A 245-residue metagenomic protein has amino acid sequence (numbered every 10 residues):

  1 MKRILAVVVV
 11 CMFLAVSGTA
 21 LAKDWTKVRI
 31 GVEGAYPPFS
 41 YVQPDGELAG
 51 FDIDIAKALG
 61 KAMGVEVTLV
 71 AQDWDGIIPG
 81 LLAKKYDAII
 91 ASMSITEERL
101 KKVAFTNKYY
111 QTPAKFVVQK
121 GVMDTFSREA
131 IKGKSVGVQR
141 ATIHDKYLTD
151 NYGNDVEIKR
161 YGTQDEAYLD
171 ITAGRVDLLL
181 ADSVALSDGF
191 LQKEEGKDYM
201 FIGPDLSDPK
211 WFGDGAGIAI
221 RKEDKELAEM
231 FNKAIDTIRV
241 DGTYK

Functional and structural regions predicted by a protein language model:
K23-S92: Extracytoplasmic small-molecule ligand-binding "clamshell" domains of the periplasmic binding protein/Venus flytrap
D24, E66, I143-K159, K197-F201 (+1 more regions): Ligand-binding clefts/hinges and TM-proximal coupling segments of bilobed small-molecule sensing domains
Y41-V42, A56-V65, A141-G162, Y168 (+1 more regions): Ligand-binding cleft/hinge of the Venus flytrap
D54-A62, V122, S135, R140-I143 (+1 more regions): Extended ligand-binding regions for polar small-molecule ligands
K57, K61-A62, V70-A71, D75-A88 (+3 more regions): Short helices/loops that flank or line small-molecule/ion binding pockets
V65, M93-E97, F105-N154: A conserved helix-loop-strand patch within extracytoplasmic ligand-binding domains of the periplasmic binding
G76-P79, M93-K101, Y147-D150, D177-F212: A ligand-binding cleft/hinge motif common to bilobed small-molecule-binding domains
Q111-V118, E194-N232: Periplasmic-binding protein-like
